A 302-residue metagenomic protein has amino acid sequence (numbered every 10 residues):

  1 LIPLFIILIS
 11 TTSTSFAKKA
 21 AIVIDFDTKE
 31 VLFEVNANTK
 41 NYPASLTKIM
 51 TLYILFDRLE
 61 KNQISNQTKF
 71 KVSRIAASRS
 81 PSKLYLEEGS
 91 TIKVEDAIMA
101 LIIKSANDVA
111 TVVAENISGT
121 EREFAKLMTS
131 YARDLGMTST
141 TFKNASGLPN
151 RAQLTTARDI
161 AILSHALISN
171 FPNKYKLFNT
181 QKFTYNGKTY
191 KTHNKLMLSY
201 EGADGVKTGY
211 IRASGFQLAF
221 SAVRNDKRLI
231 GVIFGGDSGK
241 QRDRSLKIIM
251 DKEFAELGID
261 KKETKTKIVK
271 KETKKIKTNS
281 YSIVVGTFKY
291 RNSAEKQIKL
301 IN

Functional and structural regions predicted by a protein language model:
L1-I2, D134: Terminal, positively biased "leader/anchor" segments that mediate initial targeting or electrostatic surface association
I2-T11: Bacterial N-terminal signal peptides
T12-T156, I168: Active-site-adjacent loops and short helices of periplasmic peptidoglycan-processing enzymes
L32, V285-G286: Local beta-strand/beta-hairpin segments that build beta-sheet-rich folds
A110, Y281-S282: Residue-level signal for cytosolic alpha-helical hairpin/rod architecture
D159-A161, H165-Y281, T287-N302: Extracytoplasmic
